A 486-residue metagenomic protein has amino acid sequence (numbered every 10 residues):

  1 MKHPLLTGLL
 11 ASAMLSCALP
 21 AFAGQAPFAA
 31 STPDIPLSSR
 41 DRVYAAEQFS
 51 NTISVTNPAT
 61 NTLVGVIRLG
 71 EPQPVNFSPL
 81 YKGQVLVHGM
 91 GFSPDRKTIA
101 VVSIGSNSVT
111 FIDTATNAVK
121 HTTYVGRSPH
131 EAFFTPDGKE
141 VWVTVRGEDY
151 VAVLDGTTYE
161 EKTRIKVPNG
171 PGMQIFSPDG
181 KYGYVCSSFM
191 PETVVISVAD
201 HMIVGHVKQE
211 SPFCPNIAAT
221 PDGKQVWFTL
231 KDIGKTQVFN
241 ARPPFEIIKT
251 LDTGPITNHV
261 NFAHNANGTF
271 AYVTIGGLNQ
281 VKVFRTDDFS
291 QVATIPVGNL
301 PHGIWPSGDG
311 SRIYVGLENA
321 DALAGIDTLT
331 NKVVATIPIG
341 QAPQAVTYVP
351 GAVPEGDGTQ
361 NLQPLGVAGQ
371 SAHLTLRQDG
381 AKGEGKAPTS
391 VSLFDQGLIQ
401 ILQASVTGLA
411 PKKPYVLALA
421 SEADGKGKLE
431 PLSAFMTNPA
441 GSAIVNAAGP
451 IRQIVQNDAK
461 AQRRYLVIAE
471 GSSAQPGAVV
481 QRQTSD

Functional and structural regions predicted by a protein language model:
M1-L9: Bacterial N-terminal signal peptides that target proteins for export
A13-K386, G397, G427-P431, M436-A440 (+4 more regions): Predominantly soluble domains enriched in secretory-pathway, periplasmic, or organellar proteins
T389, L398-A404: Structural beta-strand segments of beta-rich domains
V406-L409: Short, flexible loop/turn segments at beta-strand junctions in immunoglobulin-like and fibronectin type III
K413-L419: Short beta-strand segments enriched for Tyr within beta-sheet-rich domains, predominantly fibronectin type III
A423-G425: Acidic glycine-/aspartate-rich tracts in secreted/extracellular proteins
N457-G471: Short, aromatic- and glycine-rich surface loops/edge beta-strands on solvent-exposed regions
Q475-D486: Short beta-strand elements
